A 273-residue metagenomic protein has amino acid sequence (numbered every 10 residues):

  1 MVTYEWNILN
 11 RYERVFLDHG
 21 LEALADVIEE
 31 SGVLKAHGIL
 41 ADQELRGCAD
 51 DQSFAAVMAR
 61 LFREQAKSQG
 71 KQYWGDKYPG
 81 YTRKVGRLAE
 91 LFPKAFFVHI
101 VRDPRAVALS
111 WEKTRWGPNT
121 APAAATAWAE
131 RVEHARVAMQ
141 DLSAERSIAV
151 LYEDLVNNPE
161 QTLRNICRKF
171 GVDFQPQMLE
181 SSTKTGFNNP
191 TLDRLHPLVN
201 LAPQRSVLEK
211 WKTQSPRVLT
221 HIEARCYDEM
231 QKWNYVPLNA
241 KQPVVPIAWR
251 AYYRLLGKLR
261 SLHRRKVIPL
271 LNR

Functional and structural regions predicted by a protein language model:
M1-K77, Y81: PAPS-dependent sulfation machinery
M1-V2, E130, H134, I222: Conserved, well-structured beta-alpha core segment at the onset of a catalytic domain
Y4, E29, V150, D173-F174 (+1 more regions): Residue-level signal for pocket-adjacent positions within structured domains
V15, L21, F62-L179, K184-A202: PAPS-dependent sulfotransferase catalytic domain
D26-G32, A125-V132, P203-E209: Short, basic, helix/turn surface patches
L45-Q52, P118, P122-T126, E153 (+1 more regions): Charge-dense, low-complexity intrinsically disordered segments
E112-R115, R136-Q140, R168, V172-R273: PAPS-dependent sulfotransferases, especially Golgi type II membrane carbohydrate sulfotransferases
